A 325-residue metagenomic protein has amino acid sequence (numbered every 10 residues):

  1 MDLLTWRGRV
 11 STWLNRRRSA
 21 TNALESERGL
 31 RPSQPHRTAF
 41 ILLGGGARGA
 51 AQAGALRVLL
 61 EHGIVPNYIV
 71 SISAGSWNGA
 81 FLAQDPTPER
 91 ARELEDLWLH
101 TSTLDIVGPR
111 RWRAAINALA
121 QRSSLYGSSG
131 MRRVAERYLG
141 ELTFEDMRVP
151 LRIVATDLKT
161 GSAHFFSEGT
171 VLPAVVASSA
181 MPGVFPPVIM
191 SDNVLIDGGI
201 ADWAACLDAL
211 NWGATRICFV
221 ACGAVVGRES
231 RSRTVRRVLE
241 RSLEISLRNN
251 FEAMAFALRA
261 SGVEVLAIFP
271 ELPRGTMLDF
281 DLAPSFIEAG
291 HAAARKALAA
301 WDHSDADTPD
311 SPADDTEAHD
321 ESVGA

Functional and structural regions predicted by a protein language model:
D2-N67, N78-A83, E95, A214-I217 (+1 more regions): Catalytic domains of lipid- and phosphate-ester/thioester hydrolases
L4-R9, P35-M131, A135, S167-A177 (+3 more regions): Patatin-like phospholipase
G29, A51, L151-R152, M181 (+1 more regions): Hydrophobic alpha-helical segments with strong N-terminal bias
I41, P109-V226, A260-D307: Active-site-adjacent alpha/beta core region of enzyme catalytic domains
I64, D85-T87, A209, A253 (+1 more regions): Hydrophobic alpha-helical membrane context
R90, V226-F251, S261-V265: Short acidic, glycine/proline-enriched helix-loop-strand junctions
F185-P186, F251-A253: Short acidic low-complexity segments
M254-A255, V323: Core RNA-modification/binding signature centered on pseudouridine synthases
